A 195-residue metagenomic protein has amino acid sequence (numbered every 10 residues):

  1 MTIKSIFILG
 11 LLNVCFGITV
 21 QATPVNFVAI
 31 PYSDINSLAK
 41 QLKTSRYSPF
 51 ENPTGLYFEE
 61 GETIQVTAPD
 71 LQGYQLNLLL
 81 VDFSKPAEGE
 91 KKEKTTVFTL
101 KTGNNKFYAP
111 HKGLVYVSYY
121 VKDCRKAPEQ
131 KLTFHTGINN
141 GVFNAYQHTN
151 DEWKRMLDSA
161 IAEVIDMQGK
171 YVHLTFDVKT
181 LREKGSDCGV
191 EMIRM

Functional and structural regions predicted by a protein language model:
M1-T2: N-terminal secretory signal peptides that target proteins for export/translocation
I6-C15: Bacterial N-terminal signal peptides
N13, L76, E88, D177-K179 (+1 more regions): Generic marker of "main functional regions" within proteins
V14-A22: Bacterial Sec-dependent signal peptides at the C-terminal "C-region" and cleavage site
A22-A145: Beta-strand-enriched, solvent-exposed domains that form extended recognition/catalytic surfaces
Y119-M195: Fold-level signature of zinc-dependent metallopeptidase catalytic domains
